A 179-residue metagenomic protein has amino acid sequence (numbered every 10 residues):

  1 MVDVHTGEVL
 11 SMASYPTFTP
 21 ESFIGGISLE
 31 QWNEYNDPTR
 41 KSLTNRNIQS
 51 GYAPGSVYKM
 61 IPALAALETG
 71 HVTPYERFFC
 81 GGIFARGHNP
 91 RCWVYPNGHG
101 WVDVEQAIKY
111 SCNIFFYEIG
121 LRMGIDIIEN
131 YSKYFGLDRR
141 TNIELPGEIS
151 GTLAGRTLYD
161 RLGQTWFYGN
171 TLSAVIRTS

Functional and structural regions predicted by a protein language model:
H5-S56, I61-S179: Beta-lactam-recognizing serine transpeptidase/beta-lactamase-like catalytic domain environment
